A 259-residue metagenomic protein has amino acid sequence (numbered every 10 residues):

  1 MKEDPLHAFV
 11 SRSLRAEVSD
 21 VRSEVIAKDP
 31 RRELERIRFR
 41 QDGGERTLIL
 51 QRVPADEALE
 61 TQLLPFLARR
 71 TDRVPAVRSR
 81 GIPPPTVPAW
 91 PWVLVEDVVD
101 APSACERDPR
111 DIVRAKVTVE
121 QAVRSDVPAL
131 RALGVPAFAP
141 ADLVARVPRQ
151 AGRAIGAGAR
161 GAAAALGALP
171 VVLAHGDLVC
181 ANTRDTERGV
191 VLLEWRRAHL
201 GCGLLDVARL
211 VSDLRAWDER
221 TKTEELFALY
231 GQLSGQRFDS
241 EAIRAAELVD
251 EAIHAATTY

Functional and structural regions predicted by a protein language model:
K2-E17, R124-G176, G235-D239: An alpha-helical support segment within catalytic cores of ATP-dependent transferases
A16-V25: Conserved N-terminal boundary motif of the eukaryotic protein kinase catalytic domain
V25, V53, R196-L200, L214-T221: Short, contiguous acidic/charged loop-to-helix segments that flank catalytic cores in large enzymes
I26, R32-E33, R38-V135: ATP-binding pocket architecture of kinase catalytic cores
I26-G44, G161-L205: Active-site acidic catalytic loop and adjacent metal/ATP-binding pocket of ATP-dependent phosphoryl transfer enzymes
P109-I112, G152-A159, T223, L248: Hydrophobic packing residues in well-ordered alpha-helices of helical domains and bundles
L204-Q236, L248-Y259: Active-site activation/catalytic loop segments of kinase-like enzymes and analogous catalytic loops in related
S240-A246: C-terminal anion-handling pockets and recognition modules
